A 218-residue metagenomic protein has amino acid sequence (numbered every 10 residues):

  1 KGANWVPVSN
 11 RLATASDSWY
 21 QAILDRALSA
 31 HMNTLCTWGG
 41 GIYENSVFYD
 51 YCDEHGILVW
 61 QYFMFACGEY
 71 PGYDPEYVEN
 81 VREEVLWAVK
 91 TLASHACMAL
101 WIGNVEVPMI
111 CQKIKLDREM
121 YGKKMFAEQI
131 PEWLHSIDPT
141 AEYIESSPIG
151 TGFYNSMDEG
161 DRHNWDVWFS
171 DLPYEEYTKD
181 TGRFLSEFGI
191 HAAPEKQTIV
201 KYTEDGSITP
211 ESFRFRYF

Functional and structural regions predicted by a protein language model:
K1-G68, Y77-L100, R216-Y217: Active-site-adjacent substrate/metal-binding segments within catalytic domains of carbohydrate-active enzymes
L12-A13, V47-F48, Q112-K113, E195-Q197: Short, solvent-exposed loop/turn and secondary-structure capping segments
G41-Y43, F65-C67, V107, I149 (+1 more regions): Active-site-proximal loop/turn and secondary-structure-junction residues that shape catalytic pockets, frequently
E54, Y70-S156: Active-site neighborhood of glycoside hydrolase catalytic domains
Q61, V105, S186: Active-site flanking residues adjacent to catalytic metal/cofactor-binding acidic residues
Q61-A66, D161-Y177: Acidic, His- and aromatic-enriched active-site or binding-groove loops in soluble protein domains that engage sugars
W101, E132-H135, I144, T151-M157 (+1 more regions): Substrate-binding clefts and catalytic carboxylate motifs of secreted carbohydrate-active enzymes
K115-M120, D158-R162, V200-T203: Short secondary-structure boundary/capping segments
